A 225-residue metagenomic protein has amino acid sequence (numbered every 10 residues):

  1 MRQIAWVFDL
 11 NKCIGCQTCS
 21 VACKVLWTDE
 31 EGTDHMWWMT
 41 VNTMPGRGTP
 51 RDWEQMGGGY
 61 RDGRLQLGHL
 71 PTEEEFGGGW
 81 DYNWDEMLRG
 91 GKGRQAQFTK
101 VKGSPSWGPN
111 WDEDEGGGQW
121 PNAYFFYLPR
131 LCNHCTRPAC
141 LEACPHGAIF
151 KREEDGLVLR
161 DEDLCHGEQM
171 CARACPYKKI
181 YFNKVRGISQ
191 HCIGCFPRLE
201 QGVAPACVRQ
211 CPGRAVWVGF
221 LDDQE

Functional and structural regions predicted by a protein language model:
M1-E225: Non-ligating segments of multi-cofactor redox enzymes
